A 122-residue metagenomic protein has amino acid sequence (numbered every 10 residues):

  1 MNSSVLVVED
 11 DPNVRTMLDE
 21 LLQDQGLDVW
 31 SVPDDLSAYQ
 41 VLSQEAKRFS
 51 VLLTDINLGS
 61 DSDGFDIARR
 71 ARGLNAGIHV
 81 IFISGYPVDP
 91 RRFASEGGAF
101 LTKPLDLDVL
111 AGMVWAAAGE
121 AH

Functional and structural regions predicted by a protein language model:
E9: Conserved acidic carboxylate
P12-S31: Two-component/phosphorelay signaling modules centered on CheY-like receiver
S31-V51: Acidic, metal-coordinating helix/loop segments flanking the phosphotransfer/catalytic sites of two-component signaling
D34, S62-D66: Acidic catalytic/metal-coordinating carboxylates
D55-I56: Active-site residues of response regulator receiver
F65-A76: Short amphipathic alpha-helix used as the core "switch/output" element in two-component signaling
L105-A118: C-terminal output helix
